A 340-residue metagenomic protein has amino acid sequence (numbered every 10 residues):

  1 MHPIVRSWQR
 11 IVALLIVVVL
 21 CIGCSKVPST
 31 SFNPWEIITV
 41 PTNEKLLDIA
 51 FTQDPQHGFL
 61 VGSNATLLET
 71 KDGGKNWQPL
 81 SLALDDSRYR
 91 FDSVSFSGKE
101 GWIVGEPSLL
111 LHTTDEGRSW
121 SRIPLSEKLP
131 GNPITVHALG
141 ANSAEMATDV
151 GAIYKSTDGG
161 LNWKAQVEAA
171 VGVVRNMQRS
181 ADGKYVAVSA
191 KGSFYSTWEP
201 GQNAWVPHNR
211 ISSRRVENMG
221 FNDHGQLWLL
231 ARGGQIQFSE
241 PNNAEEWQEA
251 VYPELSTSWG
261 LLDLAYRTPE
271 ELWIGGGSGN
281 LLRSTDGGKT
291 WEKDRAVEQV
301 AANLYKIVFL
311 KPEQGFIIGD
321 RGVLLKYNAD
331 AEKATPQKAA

Functional and structural regions predicted by a protein language model:
H2-V12: Bacterial N-terminal signal peptides that target proteins for export
W8, I22-A340: Residue-level hotspots at or immediately adjacent to binding/recognition sites across diverse folds
V12-I22: Bacterial N-terminal signal peptides
